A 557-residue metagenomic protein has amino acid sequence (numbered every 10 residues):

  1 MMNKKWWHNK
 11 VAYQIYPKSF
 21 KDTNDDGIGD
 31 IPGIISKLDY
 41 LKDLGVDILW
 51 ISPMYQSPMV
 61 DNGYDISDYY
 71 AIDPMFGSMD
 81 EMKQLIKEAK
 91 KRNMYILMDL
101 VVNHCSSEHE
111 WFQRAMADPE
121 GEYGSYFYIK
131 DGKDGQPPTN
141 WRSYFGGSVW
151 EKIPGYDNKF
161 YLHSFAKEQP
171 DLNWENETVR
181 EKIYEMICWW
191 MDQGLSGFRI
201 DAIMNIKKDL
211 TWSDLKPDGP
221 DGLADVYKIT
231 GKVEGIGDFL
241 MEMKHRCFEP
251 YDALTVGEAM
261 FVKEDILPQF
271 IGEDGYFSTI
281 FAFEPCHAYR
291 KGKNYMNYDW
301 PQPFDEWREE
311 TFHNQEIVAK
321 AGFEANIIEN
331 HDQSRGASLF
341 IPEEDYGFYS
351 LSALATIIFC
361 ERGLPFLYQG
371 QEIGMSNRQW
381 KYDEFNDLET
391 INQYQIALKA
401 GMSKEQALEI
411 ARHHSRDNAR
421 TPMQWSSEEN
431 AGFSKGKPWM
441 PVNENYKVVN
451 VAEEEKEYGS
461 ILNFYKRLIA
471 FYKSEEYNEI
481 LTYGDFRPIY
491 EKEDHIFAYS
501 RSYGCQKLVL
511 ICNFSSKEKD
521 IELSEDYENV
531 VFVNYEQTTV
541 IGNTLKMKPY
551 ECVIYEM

Functional and structural regions predicted by a protein language model:
M1-Q56, K83, K87-A89, L364-L367 (+1 more regions): Carbohydrate-interacting/catalytic domains
M2-C188, D192, N205-D265, G272 (+1 more regions): Acidic/aromatic-lined carbohydrate-recognition and catalytic surfaces of CAZymes acting on diverse glycans
W7-H8, E81, G235, K320 (+3 more regions): Secondary-structure capping and boundary motifs in well-ordered enzyme cores
K37, E88, M186-W189, Q193 (+7 more regions): Generic, well-ordered alpha-helical scaffold segments in large soluble proteins
L49, F198-I200: Hydrophobic residues within beta-strands of alpha/beta enzymes
Y95, D99, G197, L254 (+3 more regions): Hydrophobic "anchor" residues on beta-strands that sit immediately upstream of conserved functional sites
S107-N140, L240, K244-P422, S427: Conserved alpha/beta catalytic core and glycan-binding cleft of carbohydrate-active enzymes
P170-R180, Y227-T230, G336-F348, I410 (+1 more regions): Active-site rim elements
